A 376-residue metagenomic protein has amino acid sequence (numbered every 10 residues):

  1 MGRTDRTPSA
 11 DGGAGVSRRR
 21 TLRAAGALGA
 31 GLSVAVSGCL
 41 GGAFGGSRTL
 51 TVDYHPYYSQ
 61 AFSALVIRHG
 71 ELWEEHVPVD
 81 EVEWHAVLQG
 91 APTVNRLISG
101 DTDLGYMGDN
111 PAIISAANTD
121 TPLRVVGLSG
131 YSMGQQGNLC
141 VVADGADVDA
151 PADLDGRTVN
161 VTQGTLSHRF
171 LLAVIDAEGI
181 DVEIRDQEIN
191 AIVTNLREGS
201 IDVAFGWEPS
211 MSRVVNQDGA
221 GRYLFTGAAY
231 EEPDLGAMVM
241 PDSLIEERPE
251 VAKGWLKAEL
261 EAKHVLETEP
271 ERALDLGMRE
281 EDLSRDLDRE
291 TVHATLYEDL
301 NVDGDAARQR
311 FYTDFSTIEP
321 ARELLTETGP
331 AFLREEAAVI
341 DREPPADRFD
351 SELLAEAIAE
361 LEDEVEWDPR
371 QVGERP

Functional and structural regions predicted by a protein language model:
D5-G29, A35-V36: N-terminal secretory signal peptides and thylakoid transit peptides that target proteins across membranes
G46-A177, I184-D186, D202-F205, R375: Short, glycine-/small- and polar/acidic-enriched structural segments that line small-molecule recognition paths
S59, R248-E336: Secondary-structure end/capping motifs
E71-V79, G130-M133, A228-Y230, L300-E319: Short, solvent-exposed loop/beta-turn-alpha elements that line the ligand-binding surface or hinge of extracytoplasmic
L123-S132, E183, A220-P233: Short beta-strand->loop
E188-R285: Pocket-lining segment of extracytoplasmic ligand-binding domains
R322-P376: Conserved C-terminal helix/tail region of periplasmic/extracytoplasmic solute-binding proteins
